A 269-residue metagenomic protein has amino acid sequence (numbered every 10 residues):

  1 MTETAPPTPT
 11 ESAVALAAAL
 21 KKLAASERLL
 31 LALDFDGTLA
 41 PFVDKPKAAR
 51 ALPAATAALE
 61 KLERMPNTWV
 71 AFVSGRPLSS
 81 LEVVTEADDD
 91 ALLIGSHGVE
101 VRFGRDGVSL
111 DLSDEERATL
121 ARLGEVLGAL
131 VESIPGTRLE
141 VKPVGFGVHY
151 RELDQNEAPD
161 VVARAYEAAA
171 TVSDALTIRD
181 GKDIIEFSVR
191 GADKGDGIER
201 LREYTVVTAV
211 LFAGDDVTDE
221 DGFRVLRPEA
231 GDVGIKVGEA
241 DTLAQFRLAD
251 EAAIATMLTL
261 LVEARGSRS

Functional and structural regions predicted by a protein language model:
T2-A13, S26, R190, G195-S269: Mg2+-dependent phosphoryl-transfer enzymes with acidic/Ser/Thr/Gly-rich catalytic loops
E11-E27, L81-A87: Short amphipathic alpha-helices and their capping/turn segments at secondary-structure boundaries
A24-K45, F72: Asp-based phosphoryl-transfer active-site loop
R50-E140: Active-site phosphate-binding/coordination module
S96, R105-A121, R179-V207: Substrate-recognition "cap/lid" segment bordering the active-site pocket of phosphatases
L123-L127, D160-A170: Short amphipathic alpha-helices in soluble, non-transmembrane regions that often serve as interface/regulatory elements
T137-K142, T177-D180: Short beta-strand
V144-Y150, I184-S188: A generic structural motif
